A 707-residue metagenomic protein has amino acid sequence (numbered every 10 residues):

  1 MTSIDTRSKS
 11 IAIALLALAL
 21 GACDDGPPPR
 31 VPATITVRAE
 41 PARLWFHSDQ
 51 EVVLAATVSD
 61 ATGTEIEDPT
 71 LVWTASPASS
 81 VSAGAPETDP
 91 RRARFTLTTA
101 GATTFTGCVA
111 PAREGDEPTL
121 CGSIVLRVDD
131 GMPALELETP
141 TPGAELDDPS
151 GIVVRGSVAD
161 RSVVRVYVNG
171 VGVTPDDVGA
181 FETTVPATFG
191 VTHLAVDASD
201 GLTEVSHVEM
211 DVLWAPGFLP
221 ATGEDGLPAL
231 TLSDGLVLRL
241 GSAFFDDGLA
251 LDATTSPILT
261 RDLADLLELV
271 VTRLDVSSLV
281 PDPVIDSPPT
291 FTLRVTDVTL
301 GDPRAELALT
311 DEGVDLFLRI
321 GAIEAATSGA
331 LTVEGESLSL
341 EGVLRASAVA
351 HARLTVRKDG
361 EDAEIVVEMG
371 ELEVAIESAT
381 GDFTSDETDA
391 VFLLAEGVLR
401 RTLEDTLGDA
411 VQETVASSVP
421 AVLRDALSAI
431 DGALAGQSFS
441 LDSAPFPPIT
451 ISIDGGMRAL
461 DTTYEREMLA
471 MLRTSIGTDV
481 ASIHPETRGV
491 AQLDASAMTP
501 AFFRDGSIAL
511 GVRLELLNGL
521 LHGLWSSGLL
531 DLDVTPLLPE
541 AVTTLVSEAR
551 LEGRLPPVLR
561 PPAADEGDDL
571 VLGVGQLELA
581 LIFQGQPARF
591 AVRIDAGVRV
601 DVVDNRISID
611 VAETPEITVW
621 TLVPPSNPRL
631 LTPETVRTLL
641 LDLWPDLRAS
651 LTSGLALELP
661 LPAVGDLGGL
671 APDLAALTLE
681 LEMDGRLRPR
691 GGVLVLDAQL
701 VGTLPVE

Functional and structural regions predicted by a protein language model:
L20-A22: C-terminal motif of bacterial Sec signal peptides marking the signal peptidase cleavage site
V31-A39, G131-T139: Proline-enriched interdomain boundary motifs that mark the N-terminal boundary and often initiate the first structured
R43-Q50, G143-S150: Short, solvent-exposed loop/linker segments at the N-terminal edge of repeated beta-sheet extracellular domains
S59-S80, R161-V171: Short flexible loop/turn segments that cap and initiate beta-strands
T74-P90, G143-E145, G172-D176: Low-complexity "stalk/linker" and mucin-like segments enriched in Ser/Thr/Pro/Ala/Gly
T96-G101, T184-V191: Surface-exposed, short loops/turns at beta-strand junctions within beta-sandwich domains
A215-R319, D382-E707: Extended, low-charge, aliphatic-rich alpha-helical segments
